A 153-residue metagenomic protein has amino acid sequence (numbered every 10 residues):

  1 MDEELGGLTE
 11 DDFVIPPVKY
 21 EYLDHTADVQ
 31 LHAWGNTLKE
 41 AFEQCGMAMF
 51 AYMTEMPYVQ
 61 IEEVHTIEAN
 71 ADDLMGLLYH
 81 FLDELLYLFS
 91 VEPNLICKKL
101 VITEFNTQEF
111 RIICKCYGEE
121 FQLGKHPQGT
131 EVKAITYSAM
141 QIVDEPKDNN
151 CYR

Functional and structural regions predicted by a protein language model:
M1-R153: Intrinsically disordered, low-complexity regions
